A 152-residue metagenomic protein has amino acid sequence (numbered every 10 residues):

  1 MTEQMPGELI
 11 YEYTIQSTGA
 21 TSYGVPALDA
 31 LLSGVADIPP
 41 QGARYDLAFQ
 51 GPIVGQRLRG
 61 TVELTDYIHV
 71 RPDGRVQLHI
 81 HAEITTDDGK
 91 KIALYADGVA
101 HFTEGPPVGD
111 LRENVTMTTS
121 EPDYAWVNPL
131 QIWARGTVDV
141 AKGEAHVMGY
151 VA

Functional and structural regions predicted by a protein language model:
M1-A152: Beta-strand-enriched cores of mature, soluble protein domains
